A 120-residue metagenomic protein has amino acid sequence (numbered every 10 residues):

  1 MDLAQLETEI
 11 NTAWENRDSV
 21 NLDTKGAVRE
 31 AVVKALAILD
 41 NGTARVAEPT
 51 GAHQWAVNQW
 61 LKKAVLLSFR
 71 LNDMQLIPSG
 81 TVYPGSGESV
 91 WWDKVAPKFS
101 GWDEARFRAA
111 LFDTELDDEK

Functional and structural regions predicted by a protein language model:
M1-E119: Terminal amphipathic alpha-helical/low-complexity segments used for targeting or macromolecular assembly
